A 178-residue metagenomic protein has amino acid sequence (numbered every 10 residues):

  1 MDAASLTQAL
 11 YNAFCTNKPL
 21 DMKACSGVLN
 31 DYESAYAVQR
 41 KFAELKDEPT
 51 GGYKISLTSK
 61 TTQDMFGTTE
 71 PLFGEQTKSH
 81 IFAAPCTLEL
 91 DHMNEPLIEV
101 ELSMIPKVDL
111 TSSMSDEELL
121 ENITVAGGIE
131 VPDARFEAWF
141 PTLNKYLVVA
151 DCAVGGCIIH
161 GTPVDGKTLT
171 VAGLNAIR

Functional and structural regions predicted by a protein language model:
D2-R178: Catalytic-core "active-site belt" of small-molecule-metabolizing enzymes, emphasizing His/Asp/Glu-rich regions
